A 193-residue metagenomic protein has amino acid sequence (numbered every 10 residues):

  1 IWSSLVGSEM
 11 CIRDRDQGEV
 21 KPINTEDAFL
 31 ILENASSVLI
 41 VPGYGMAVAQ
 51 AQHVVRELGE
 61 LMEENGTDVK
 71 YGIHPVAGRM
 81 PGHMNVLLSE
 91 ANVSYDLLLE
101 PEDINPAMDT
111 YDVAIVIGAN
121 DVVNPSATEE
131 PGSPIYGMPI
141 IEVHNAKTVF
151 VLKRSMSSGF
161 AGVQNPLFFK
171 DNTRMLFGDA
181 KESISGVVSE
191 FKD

Functional and structural regions predicted by a protein language model:
I1-G7, C11-I12: Single conserved hydrophobic/aromatic residue that forms the stacking wall/gate of nucleotide- or nucleobase-binding
R13-D193: Structured cytosolic domains appended to multi-pass membrane proteins
